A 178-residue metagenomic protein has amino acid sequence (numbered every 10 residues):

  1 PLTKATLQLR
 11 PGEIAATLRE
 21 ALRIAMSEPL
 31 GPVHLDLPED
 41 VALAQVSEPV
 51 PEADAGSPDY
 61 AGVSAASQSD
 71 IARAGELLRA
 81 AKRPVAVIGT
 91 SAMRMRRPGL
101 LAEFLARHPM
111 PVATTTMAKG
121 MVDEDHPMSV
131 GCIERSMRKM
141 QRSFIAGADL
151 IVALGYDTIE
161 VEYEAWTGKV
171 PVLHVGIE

Functional and structural regions predicted by a protein language model:
L2-E52, A74-L77, Q141-P171: Structural signature of the thiamine diphosphate
K4-G12, Y60-V63, V87-T90: Flexible, glycine/proline-enriched loop segments at strand-loop-helix junctions that form or flank small-ligand binding
P11, P38-D40, S91, M117-A118 (+1 more regions): Short, ordered loop/turn segments at secondary-structure junctions
D36, P109-T116, L173-G176: Short internal beta-strands
E39-V41, P58, K119-G120, M128-G131 (+1 more regions): Flexible, active-site-adjacent loop/turn segments at secondary-structure boundaries
V50-A74: Long, charged amphipathic helices and adjacent flexible linkers at domain junctions
A66, R73-A148: Anionic-ligand anchoring segments at beta-strand to alpha-helix junctions in alpha/beta enzyme folds, i.e., glycine
E103-H108, Y163-E178: A short, gly/pro- and small-residue-rich
